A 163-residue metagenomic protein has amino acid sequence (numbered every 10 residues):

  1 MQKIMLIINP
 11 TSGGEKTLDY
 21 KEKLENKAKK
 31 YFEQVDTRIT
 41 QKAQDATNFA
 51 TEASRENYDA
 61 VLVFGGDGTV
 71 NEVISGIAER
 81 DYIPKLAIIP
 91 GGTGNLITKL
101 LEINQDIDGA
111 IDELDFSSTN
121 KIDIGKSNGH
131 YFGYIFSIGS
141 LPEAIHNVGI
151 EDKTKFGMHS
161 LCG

Functional and structural regions predicted by a protein language model:
M1-V61, N71, S75: ATP/NTP phosphate-donor binding region
P10, F64-G66, I89-G91: Glycine-rich beta-strand-to-loop/alpha-helix junction loops that act as flexible
Y31, E79-G163: Catalytic core of DAGKc-family lipid kinases
K42, G65-G66, S137: Helix N-cap/beta->alpha junction signal
A43, G68, E113: Positions that flank functional sites
G68-P84: Short Gly/Thr/Asp-enriched flexible loops that form oxyanion-binding sites at enzyme active sites
